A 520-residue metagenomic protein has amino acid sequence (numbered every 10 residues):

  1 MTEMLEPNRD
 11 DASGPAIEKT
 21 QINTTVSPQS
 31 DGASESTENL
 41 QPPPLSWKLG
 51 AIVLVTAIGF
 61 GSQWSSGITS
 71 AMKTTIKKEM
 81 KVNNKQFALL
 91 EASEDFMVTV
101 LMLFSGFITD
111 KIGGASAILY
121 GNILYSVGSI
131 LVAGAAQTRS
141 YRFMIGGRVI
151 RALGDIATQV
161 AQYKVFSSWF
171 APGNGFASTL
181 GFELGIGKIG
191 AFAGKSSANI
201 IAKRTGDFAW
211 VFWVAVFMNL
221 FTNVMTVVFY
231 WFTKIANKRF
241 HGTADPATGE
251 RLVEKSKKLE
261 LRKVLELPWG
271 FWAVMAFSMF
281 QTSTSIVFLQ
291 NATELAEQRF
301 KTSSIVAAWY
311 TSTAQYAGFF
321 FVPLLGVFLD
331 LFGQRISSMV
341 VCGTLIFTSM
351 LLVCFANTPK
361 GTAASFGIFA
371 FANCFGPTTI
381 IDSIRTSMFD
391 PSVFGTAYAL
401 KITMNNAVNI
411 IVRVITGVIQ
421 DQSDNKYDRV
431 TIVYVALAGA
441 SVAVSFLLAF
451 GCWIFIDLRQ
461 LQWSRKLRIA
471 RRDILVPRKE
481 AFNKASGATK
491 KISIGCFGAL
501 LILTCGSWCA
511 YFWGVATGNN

Functional and structural regions predicted by a protein language model:
T2-W64, K78, K263, A485 (+1 more regions): Cytosolic juxtamembrane N-terminal segment immediately preceding the first transmembrane helix of multi-pass
G50-N84, Q159, F288-T293, P377 (+1 more regions): Extracytoplasmic
T69-S70, P268-G326, V412-R413, T504-V515: Extracytoplasmic gate region of multi-pass secondary transporters
V100-Y141: Conserved MFS/SLC helix-loop-helix module at the cytosolic interface between two early adjacent transmembrane helices
L101-G114, F321-Q334, Q420: Helix-to-loop junctions at the C-terminal end of transmembrane segments in multipass secondary transporters
G147-G187: Cytoplasmic helix-loop-helix junction between adjacent transmembrane helices in 12-TM secondary transporters
W210-F229, T431-A449, F497-S507: Symmetry-related core transmembrane helices of the 12-TM Major Facilitator Superfamily/SLC fold
G333-I380: C-terminal transmembrane helical hairpin of 12-TM major facilitator-type secondary transporters
